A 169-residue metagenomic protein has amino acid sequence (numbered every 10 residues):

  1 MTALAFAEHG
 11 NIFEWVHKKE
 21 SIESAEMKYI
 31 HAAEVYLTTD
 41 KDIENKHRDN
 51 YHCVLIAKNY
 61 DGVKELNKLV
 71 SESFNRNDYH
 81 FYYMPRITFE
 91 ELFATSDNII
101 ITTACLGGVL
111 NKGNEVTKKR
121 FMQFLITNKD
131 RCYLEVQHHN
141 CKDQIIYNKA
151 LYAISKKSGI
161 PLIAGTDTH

Functional and structural regions predicted by a protein language model:
T2-F6, G10-A25, K68-H169: Domain-core and long-helix interface of multi-subunit machines
F13, T38-T39: Generic structural signal for helix capping and beta-alpha/helix-loop junctions
Y29: Conserved catalytic core of nucleotide polymerization and phosphodiester-bond processing enzymes
A33-Y36: A short, structured active-site edge motif that brings together acidic residues
K41-R48: Active-site phosphate-binding/coordination module
C53: Active-site or pore-adjacent capping/gating segments
